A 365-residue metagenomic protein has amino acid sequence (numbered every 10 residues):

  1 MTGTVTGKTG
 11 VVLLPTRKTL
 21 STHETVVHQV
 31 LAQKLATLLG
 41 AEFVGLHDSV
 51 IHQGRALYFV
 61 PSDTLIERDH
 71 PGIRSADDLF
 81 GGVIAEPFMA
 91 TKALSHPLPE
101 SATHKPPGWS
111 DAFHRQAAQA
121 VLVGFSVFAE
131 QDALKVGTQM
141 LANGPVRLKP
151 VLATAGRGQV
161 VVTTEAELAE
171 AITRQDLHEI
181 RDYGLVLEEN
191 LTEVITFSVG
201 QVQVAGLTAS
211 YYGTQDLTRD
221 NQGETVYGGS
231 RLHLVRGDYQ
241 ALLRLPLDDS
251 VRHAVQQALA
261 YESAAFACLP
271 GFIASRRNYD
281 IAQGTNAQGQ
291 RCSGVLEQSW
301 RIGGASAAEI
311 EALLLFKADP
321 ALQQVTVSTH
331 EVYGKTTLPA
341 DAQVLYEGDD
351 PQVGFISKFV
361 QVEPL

Functional and structural regions predicted by a protein language model:
T2-V44, W109-A112: Short, charged N-terminal beta->alpha structural module
P15-T19, V60-E67, A153: Short, flexible beta-strand-to-coil junctions
L38-N143: Conserved N-proximal alpha/beta basic substrate-recognition cap immediately N-terminal to, or forming the N-lobe
S95-H96, T103-V186, T192, Q203-G206 (+2 more regions): Active-site nucleotide/adenylate-binding loops and adjacent lid/helix of ATP-dependent enzymes
L152-A153, L191-V194, G271-R276: A short catalytic or substrate-binding loop motif that flags glycine-/basic-rich loops and adjacent residues that bind
E170-S230, N278-V295, S299, G303: Phosphate-binding site of ATP-dependent enzymes
E224-R291, A318, L322, T326-V360: A long amphipathic alpha-helix within ATP-dependent nucleotide-binding catalytic cores
C292-V327: C-terminal catalytic subdomain
